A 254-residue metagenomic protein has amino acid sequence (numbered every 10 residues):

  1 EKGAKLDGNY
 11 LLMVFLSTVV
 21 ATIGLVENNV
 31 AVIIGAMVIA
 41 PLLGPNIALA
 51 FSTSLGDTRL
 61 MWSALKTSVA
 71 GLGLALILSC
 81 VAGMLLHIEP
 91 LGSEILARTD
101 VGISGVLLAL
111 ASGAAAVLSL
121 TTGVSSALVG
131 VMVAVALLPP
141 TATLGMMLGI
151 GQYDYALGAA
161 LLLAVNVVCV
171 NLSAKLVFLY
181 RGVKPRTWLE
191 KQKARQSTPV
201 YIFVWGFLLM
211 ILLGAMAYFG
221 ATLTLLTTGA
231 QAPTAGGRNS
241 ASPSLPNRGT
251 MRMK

Functional and structural regions predicted by a protein language model:
K2-G3, S112: A generic short-segment signal for beta-strand/edge and adjacent turn/coil regions
G3-H87: Core alpha-helical transmembrane segments of integral membrane proteins
V30-V32, M37, V133, L163 (+1 more regions): Long, compositionally biased, intrinsically disordered segments
M37, V135, N239-S242: Generic N-terminal simple sequence motifs
W62-G229: Generic detector of multi-pass transmembrane helix bundles and their immediately adjacent loops in polytopic membrane
T228-K254: Low-complexity, proline/glycine-enriched hydrophobic segments characteristic of transmembrane helices
